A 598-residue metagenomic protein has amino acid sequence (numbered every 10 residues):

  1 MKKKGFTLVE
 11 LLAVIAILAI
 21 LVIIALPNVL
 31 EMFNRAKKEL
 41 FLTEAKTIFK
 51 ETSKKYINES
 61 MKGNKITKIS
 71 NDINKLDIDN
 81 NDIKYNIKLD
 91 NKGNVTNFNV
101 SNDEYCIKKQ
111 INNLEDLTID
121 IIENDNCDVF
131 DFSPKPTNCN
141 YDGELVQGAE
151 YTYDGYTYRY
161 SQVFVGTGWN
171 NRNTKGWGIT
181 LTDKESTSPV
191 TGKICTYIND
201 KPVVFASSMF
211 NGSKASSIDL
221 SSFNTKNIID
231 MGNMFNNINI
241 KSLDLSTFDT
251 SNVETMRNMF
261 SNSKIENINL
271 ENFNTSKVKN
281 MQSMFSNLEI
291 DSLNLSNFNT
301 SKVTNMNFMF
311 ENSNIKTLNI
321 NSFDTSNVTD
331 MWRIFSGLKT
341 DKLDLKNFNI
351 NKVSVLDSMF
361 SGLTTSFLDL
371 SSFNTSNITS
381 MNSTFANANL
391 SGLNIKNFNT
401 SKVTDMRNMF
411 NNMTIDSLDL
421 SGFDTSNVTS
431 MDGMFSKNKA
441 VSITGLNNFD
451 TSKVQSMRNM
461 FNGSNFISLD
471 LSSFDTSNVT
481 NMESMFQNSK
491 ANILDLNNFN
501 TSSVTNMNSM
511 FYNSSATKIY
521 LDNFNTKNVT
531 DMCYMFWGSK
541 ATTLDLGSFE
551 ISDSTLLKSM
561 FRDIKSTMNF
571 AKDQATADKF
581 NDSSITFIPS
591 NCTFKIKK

Functional and structural regions predicted by a protein language model:
K2-V29: N-terminal single-pass transmembrane signal-anchor helix
K3, A13, T43, T47 (+2 more regions): Short, well-structured alpha-helical interface segments that form or flank functional binding sites
K3, F33, L420: Conserved ABC ATPase nucleotide-binding domain signature region
N28-F49: Aliphatic-rich helix starts adjacent to a transmembrane/signal segment
R35, K54, N58, D563-S566: Short, well-ordered loop/turn and helix-capping segments at boundaries between secondary-structure elements and domains
E44-G63: N-terminal alpha-helical signal peptides/signal-anchor transmembrane segments
S60-P134: Periplasmic/extracellular, small/polar-rich flexible segments of pilin-like filament-forming proteins
F130-K598: Negatively charged
